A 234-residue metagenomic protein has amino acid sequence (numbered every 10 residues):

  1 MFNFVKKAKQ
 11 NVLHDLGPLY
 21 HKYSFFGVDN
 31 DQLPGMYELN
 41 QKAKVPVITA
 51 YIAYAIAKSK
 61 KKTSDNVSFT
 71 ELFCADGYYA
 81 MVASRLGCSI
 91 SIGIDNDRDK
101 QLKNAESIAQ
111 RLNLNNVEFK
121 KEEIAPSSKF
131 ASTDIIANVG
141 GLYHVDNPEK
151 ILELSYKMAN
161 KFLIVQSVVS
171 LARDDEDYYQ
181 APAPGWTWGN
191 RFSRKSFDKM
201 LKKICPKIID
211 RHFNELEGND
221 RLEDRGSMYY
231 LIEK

Functional and structural regions predicted by a protein language model:
L39-D65: Conserved alpha-helix/loop element of class I SAM-dependent methyltransferases that forms part of the SAM/SAH-binding
D65-A75: Conserved class I S-adenosyl-L-methionine
Y78, V82-L114: Class I SAM-dependent methyltransferase SAM/SAH-binding core
N113-I124: Conserved SAM-binding strand-loop segment of SAM-dependent methyltransferases
I135-D146: A short SAM/SAH-binding and catalytic strip from SAM-dependent methyltransferases
H144-S155: A short, conserved alpha-helix within the catalytic core of class I
K161-S170: Conserved beta-strand signature within the Rossmann-like core of class I S-adenosyl-L-methionine
Q180-S196: Acceptor-substrate binding/catalytic loop of class I
